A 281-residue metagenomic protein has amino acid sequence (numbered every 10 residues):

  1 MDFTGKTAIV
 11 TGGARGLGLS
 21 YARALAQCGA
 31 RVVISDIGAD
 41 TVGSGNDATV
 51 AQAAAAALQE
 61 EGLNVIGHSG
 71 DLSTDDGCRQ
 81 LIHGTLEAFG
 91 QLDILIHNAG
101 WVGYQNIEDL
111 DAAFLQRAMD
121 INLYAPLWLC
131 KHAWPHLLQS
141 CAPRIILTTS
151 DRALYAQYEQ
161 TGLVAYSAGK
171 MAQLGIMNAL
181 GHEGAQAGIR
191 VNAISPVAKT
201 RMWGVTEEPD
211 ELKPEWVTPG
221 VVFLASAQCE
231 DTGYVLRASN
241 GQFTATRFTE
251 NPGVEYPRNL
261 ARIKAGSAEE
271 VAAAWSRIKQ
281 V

Functional and structural regions predicted by a protein language model:
F3-I34: Canonical Rossmann dinucleotide-binding motif of NAD(H)/NADP(H)-dependent dehydrogenases/reductases, specifically
K6, L63-N64, Q91-L92, L137-D151 (+2 more regions): Active-site loop of short-chain dehydrogenase/reductase
S20-A24, C28, A179-I189, A227-E230: Active-site-adjacent segment of SDR/Rossmann-fold oxidoreductases
N106-I107, F114-Q116: Substrate-binding pocket helix/loop in short-chain dehydrogenase/reductase
C130-K131, N178: A short, exposed helix-loop element centered on a Lys and neighboring polar residues
L138, R144-A172, M177-N178, H182-A185 (+1 more regions): Catalytic loop of short-chain dehydrogenase/reductase
A193, P209-V281: C-terminal helical subdomain
